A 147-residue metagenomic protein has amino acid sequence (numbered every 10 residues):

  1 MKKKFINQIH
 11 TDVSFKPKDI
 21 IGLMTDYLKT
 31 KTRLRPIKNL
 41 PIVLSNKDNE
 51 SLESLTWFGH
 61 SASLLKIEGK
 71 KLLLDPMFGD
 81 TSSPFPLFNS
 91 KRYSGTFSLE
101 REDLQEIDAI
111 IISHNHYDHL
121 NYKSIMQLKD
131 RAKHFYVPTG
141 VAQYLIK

Functional and structural regions predicted by a protein language model:
M1-N89, F97-D103: Metallo-beta-lactamase
G59, T139-Y144: Short, polar loop motifs at secondary-structure junctions
P76-F78, N115, V141: Active-site metal-binding loops of divalent metal-dependent hydrolases
S82, L120-Y122, G140: Short N-terminal helix/helix-N-cap motif within the alpha/beta-hydrolase-1
F88-Y136: Active-site metal-binding motif and surrounding structural segment of the metallo-beta-lactamase
H119, Q143-K147: Phosphate- and divalent-cation-binding pockets in alpha/beta enzyme and binding domains that engage nucleotide-derived
